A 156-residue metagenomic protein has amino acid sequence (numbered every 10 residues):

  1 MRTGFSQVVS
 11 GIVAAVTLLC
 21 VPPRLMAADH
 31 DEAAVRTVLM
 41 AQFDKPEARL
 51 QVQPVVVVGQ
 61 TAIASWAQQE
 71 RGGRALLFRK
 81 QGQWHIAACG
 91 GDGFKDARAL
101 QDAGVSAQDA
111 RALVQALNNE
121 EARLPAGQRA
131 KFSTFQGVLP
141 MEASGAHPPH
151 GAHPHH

Functional and structural regions predicted by a protein language model:
M1-I12: Bacterial N-terminal signal peptides that target proteins for export
A14-A15, L25: Cleavable N-terminal signal peptides
V21-P22: N-terminal signal peptide c-region/cleavage motif recognized by signal peptidases
A28-R49: Short, non-transmembrane alpha-helical segments in secretory-pathway proteins
L50-F78: Exposed beta-strand-loop-beta-strand "reactive/processing" segments of non-cytosolic proteins
R74-Q83, A107-D109, F135: Short beta-strand segments and strand-loop junctions that repeat across beta-rich extracellular domains
L77-L100: Short beta-strand edge/turn micro-motifs at domain boundaries
G93-H156: C-terminal partner/receptor-binding element of secreted or periplasmic proteins
